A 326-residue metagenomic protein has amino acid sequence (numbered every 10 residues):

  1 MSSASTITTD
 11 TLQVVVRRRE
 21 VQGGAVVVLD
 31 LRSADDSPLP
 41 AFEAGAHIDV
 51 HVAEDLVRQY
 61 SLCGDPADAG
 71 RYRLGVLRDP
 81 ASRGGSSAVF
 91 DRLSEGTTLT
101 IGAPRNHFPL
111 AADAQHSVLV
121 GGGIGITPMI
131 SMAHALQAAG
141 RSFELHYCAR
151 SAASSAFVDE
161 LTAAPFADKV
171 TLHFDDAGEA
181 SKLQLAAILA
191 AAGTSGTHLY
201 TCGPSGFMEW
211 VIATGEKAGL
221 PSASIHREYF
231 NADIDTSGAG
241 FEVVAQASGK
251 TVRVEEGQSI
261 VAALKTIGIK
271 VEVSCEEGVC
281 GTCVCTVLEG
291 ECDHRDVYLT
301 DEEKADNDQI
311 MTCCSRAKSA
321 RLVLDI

Functional and structural regions predicted by a protein language model:
S2-T98, A149-S151: Ferredoxin-reductase
A53, P104-R105, L288: Short, surface-exposed secondary-structure boundary micro-motifs
S87-A247, R253: FNR/FR-type flavoprotein reductase catalytic core
D176, A191, E255, K318-I326: Short flanking/linker segments adjacent to small metal-binding domains or redox-active Cys/His motifs
F241-E272: C-terminal accessory/binding modules appended to enzymatic or scaffolding proteins
K265-I267, E272, G281-I326: Iron-sulfur (Fe-S) cluster-binding segments and ferredoxin-like electron-carrier domains, especially [2Fe-2S]
